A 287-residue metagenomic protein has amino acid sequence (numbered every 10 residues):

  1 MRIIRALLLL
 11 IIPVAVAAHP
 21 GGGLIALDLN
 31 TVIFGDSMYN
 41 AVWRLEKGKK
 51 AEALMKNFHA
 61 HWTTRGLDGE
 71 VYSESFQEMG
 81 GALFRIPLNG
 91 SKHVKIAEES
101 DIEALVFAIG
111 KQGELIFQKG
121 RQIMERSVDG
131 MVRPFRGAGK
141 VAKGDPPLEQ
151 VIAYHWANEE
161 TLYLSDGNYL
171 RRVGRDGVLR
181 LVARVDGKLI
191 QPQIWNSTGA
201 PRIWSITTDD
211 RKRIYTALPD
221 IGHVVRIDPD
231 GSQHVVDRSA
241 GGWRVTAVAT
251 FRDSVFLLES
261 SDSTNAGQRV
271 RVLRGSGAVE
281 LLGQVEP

Functional and structural regions predicted by a protein language model:
R2-L9: Sec-dependent signal peptide recognition, specifically the positively charged N-region followed immediately by
L9-A17: Hydrophobic h-region of N-terminal signal peptides that target proteins for export in Gram-negative bacteria
V16-P287: Sequence-structural signature of mature extracellular/luminal beta-sheet repeat domains, prominently beta-propellers
